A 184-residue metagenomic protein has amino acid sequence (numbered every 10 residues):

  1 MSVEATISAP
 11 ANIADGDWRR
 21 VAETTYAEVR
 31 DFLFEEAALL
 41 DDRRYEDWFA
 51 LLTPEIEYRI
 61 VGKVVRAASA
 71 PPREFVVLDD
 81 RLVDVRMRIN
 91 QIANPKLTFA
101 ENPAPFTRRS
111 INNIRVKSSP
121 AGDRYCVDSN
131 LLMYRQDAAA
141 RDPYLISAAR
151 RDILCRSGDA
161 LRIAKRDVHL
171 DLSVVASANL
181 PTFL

Functional and structural regions predicted by a protein language model:
S2-E46, A50-P54: Short, low-complexity N-terminal intrinsically disordered segments enriched in polar/charged residues
S2-N12, R115-L184: A beta-strand edge to alpha-helix "cap/lid" segment located at domain peripheries
R30-D31, T107-R109, S147: Short solvent-exposed loop/turn micro-motifs enriched in small/polar/acidic residues
E36-A38, L97-A104, A138-R141: Short helix-to-loop capping/linker segments positioned immediately adjacent to catalytic or ligand/cofactor-binding
P54-N130: A solvent-exposed, acidic/Ser-Thr-rich amphipathic alpha-helical stretch
